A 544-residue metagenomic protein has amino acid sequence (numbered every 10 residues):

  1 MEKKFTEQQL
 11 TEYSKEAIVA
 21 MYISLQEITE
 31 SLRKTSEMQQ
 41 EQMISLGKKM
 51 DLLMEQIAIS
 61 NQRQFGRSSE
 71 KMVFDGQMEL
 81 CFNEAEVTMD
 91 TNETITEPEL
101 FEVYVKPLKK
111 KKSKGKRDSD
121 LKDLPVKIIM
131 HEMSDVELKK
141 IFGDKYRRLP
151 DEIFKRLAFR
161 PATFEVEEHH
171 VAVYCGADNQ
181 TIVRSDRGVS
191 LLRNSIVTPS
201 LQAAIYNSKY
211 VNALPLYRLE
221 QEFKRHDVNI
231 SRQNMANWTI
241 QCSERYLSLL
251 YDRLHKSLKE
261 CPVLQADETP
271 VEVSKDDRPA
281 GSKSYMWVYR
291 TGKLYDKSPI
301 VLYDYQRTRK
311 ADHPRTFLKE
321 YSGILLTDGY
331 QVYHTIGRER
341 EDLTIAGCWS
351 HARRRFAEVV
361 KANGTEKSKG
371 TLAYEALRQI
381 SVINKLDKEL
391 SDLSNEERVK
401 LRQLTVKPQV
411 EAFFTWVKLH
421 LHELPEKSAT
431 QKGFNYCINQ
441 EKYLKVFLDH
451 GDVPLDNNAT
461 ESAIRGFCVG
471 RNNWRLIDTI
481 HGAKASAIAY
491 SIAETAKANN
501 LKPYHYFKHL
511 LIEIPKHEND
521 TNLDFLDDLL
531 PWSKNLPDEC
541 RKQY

Functional and structural regions predicted by a protein language model:
M1-R193, M235-A236, Q265-A266: Short, flexible loop/hinge motifs at secondary-structure junctions
E2-K3, K15, I23, E30 (+3 more regions): Catalytic center-proximal scaffold of phosphoryl-transfer enzymes
